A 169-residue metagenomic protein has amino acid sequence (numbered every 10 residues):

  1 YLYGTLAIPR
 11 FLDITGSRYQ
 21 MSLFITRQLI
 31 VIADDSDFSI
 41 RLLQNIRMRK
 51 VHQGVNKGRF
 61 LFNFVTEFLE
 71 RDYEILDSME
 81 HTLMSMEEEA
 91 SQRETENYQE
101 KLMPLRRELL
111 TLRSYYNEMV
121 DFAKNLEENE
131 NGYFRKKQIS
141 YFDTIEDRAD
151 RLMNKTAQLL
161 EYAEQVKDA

Functional and structural regions predicted by a protein language model:
Y1-I14, E74, I139, E164-A169: Short intrinsically disordered, low-complexity coil segments enriched in acidic
Y1-V51: Divalent-cation
R27-I32, E70-R71, E108-N117: Alpha-helical transmembrane segments of integral membrane proteins, especially early/N-terminal helices
F38-R59, M84, E89-R93: A short, charged helix-loop
V51, E74-L76, R113: A short, ordered amphipathic alpha-helix with a cationic face
V55-L83, L102: Well-ordered alpha/beta subsegment
E87, E94-A169: Membrane-associated alpha-helical segments
